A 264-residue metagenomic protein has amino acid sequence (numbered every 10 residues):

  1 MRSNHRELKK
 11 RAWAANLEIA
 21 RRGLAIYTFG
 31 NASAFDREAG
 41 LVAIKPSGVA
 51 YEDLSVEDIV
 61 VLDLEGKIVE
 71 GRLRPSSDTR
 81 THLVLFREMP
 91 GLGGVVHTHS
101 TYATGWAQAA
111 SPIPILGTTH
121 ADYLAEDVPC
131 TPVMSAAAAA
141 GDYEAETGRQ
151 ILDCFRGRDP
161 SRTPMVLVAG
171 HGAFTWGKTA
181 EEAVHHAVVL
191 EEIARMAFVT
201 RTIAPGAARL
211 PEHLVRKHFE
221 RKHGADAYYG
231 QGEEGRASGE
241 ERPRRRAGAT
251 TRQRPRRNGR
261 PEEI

Functional and structural regions predicted by a protein language model:
M1-I264: Glycine-rich flexible loops
